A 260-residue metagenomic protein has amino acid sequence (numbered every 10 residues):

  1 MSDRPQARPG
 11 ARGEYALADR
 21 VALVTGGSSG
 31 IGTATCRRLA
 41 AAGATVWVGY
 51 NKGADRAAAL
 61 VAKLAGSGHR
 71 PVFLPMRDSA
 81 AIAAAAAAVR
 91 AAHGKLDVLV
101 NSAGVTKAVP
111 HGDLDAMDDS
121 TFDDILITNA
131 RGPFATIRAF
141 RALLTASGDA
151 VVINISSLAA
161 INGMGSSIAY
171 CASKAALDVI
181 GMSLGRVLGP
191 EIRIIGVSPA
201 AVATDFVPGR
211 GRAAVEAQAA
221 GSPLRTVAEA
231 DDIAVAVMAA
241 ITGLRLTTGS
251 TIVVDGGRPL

Functional and structural regions predicted by a protein language model:
V21, S28-S29: Conserved glycine-rich cofactor-binding loop
P110-D123, A214, Q218: Substrate-binding pocket helix/loop in short-chain dehydrogenase/reductase
I137, S173, G181: Active-site helix of classical SDR
A142, G185-P190: Alpha-helical segment proximal to the catalytic Tyr-Lys
S157: Residue(s) in the substrate-gating loop at a strand-loop-helix junction that position the organic substrate next
G189-R193, T247-G249: Short, small/polar-rich loop/turn modules that mediate ligand/substrate recognition or access, typified
E229-V254, P259: C-terminal substrate-recognition "lid" of short-chain dehydrogenase/reductases
